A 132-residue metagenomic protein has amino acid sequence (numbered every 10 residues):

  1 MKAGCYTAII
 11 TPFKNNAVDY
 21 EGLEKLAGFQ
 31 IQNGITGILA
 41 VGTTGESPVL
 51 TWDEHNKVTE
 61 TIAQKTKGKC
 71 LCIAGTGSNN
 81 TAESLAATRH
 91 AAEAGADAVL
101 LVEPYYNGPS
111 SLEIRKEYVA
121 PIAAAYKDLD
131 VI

Functional and structural regions predicted by a protein language model:
M1-T7, T11-I132: Active-site beta->alpha loop and helix N-cap motifs at the rims of alpha/beta catalytic domains
